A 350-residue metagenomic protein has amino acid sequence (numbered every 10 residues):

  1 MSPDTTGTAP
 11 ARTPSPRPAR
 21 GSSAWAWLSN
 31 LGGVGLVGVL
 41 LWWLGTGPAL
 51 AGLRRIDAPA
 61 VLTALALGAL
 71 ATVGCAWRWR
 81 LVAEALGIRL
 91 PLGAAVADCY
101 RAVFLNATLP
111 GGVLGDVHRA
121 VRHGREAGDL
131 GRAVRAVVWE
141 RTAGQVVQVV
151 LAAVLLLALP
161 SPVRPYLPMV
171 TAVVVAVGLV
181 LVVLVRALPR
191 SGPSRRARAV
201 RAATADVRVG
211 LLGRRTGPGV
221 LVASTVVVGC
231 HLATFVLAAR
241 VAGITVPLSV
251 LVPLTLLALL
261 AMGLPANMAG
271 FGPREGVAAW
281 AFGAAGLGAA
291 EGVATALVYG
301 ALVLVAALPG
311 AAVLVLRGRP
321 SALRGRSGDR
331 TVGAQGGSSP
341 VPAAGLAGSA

Functional and structural regions predicted by a protein language model:
M1-Y100, L157-G263, A289-T295, L302-A350: Predominantly cytoplasmic-facing regulatory/coupling regions of multi-pass membrane proteins
W27-N30, V113, V137-V138, Q145 (+2 more regions): Hydrophobic transmembrane-helix microenvironments that flank and shape a buried ionizable site
G93-A97, G111, G115-D116, R125-T142 (+1 more regions): Membrane-interface alpha-helices at helix entry/exit sites of multi-pass transporters
V103-V113, R141-A153: Mid-bilayer segments of alpha-helical transmembrane spans in multi-pass integral membrane proteins that mediate
F104-P110, L256-F271, E275: Transmembrane alpha-helix interface/packing and boundary motifs in multi-pass membrane proteins, characterized by
G115-G124, A266-G283, V313: Re-entrant/interfacial helical elements at transmembrane boundaries that shape and gate the permeation pathway
V150-S161, A284: Transmembrane alpha-helix termini and helix-breaking/packing motifs in multi-pass membrane transporters
